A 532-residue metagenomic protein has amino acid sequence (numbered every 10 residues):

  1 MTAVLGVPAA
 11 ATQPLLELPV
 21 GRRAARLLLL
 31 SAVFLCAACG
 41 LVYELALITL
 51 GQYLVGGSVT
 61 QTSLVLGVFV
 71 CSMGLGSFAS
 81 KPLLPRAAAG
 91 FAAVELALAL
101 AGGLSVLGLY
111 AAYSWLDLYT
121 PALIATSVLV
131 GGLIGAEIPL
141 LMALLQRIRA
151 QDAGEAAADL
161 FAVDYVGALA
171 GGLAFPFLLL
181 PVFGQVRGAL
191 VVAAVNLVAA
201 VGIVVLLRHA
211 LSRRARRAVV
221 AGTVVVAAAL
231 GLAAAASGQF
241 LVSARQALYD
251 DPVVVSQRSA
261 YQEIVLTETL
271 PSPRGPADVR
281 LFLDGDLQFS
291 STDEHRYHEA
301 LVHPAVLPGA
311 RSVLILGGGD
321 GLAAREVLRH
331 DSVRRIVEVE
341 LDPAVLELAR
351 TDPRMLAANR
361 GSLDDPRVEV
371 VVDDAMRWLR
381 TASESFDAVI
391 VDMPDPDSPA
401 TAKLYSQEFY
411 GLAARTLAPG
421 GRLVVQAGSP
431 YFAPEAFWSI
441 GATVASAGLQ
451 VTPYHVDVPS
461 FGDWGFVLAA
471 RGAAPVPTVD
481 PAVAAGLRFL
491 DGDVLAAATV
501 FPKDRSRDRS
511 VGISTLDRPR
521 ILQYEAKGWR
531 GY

Functional and structural regions predicted by a protein language model:
T2-S256, V265-P276, L281-D286, S290 (+12 more regions): Alpha-helical transmembrane segments of multi-pass membrane proteins
Q262-I264, G472-Y532: SAM/dcSAM-binding transferase cores
S290-E294, F489: A short, polar/proline- and glycine-enriched secondary-structure boundary/capping micro-motif
T292-D293, W464-G465, P477-P481: Short conserved micro-motifs at the rims of enzyme active sites and ligand-binding pockets
S312-G318, V479-V483: Short alpha-helical "patches" and their helix-cap loops
